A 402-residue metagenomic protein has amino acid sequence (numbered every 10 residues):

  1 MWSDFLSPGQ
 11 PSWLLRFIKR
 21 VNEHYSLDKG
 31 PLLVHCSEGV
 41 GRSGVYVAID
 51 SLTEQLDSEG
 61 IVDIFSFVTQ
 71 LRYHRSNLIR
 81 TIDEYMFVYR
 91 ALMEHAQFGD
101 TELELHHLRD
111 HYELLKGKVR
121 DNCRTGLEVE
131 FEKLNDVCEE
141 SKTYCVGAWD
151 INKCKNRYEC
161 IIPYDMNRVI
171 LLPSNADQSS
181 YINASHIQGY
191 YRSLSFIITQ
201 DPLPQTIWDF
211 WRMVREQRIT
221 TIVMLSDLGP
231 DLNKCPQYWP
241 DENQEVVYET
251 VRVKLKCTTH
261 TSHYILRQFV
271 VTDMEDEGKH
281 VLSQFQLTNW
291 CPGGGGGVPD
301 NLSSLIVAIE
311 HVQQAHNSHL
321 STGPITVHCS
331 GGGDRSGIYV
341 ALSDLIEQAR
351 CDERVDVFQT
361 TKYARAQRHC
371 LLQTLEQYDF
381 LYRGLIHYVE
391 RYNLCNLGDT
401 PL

Functional and structural regions predicted by a protein language model:
M1-L402: Cys-based phosphatases of the PTP/DUSP/CDC25 superfamily and their flanking regulatory architecture
